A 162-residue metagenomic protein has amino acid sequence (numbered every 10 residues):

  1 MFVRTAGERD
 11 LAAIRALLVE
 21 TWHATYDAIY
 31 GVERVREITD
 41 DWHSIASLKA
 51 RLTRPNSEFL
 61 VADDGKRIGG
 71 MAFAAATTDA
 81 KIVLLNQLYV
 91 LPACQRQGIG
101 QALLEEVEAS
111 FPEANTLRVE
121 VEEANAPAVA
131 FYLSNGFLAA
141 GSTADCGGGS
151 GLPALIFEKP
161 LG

Functional and structural regions predicted by a protein language model:
M1-V3: Extreme N-terminal starter segment of soluble prokaryotic enzymes
T5-R9, R15-Q95, Q101-S110, T143-D145 (+1 more regions): Acetyl-CoA-dependent GNAT
R51, N86, T116-V129, L133-G162: C-terminal "cap" of GNAT-fold acetyltransferases
F111-N115: Long, low-complexity, intrinsically disordered polar/charged segments
